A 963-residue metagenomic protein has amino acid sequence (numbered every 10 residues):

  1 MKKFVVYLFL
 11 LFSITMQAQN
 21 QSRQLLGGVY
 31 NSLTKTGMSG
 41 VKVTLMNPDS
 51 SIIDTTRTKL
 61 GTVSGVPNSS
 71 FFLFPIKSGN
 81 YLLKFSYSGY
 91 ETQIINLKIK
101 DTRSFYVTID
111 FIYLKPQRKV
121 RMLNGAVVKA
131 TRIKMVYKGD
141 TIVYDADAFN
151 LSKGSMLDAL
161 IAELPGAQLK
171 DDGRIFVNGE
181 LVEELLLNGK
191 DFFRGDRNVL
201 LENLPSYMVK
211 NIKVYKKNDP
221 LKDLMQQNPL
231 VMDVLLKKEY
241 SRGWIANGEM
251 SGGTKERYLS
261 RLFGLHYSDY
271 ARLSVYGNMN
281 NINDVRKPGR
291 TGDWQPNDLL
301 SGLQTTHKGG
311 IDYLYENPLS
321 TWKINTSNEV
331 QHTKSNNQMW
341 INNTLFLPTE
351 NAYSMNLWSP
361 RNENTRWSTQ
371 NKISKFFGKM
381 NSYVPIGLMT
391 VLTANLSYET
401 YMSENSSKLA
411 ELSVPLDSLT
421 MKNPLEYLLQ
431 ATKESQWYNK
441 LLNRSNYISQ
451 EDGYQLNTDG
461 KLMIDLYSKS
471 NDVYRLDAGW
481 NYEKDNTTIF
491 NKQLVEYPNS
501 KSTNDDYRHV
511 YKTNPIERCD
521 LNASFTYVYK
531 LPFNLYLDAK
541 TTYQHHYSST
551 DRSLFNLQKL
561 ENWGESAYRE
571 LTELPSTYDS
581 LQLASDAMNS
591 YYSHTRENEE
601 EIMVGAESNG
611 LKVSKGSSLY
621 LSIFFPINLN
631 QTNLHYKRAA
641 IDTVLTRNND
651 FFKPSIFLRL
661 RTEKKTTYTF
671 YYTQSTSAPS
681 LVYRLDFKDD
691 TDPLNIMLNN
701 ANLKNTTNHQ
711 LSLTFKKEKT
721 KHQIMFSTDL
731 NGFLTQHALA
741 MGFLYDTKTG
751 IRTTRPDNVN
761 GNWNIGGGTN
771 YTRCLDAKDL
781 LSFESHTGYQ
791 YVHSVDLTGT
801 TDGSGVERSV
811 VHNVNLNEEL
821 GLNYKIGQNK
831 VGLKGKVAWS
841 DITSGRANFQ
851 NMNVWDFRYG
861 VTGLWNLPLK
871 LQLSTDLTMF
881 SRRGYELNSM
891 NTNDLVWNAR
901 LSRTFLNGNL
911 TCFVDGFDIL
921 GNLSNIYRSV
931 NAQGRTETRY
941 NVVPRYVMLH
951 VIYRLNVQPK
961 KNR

Functional and structural regions predicted by a protein language model:
R23-S32, I112: A short, amphipathic beta-strand motif
G28-S39, R132: Structural motif
T44-M46, K84-S88, Y106-A148, K170-D172 (+2 more regions): Short, acidic, small-residue-rich periplasmic hinge/interaction motif at the N-terminus of Gram-negative outer-membrane
D49-I53, S70, N80-L97: A short, solvent-exposed loop/turn motif at the edges and junctions of modular extracellular/periplasmic domains
K59-P75, R174, L200: Short, surface-exposed beta-strand/beta-hairpin micro-motifs centered on an aromatic residue
D158-F193, N211, L221-Q226, V231-M232: Extracytoplasmic beta-strand/coil segments of soluble accessory domains associated with Gram-negative outer-membrane
K190-K217, F263, D269-A271: Short acidic/polar hinge/loop motifs at secondary-structure boundaries that mediate gating or recognition
G195-N198, N218-E256, A271-R963: Primarily recognizes Gram-negative and organellar outer-membrane beta-barrels
